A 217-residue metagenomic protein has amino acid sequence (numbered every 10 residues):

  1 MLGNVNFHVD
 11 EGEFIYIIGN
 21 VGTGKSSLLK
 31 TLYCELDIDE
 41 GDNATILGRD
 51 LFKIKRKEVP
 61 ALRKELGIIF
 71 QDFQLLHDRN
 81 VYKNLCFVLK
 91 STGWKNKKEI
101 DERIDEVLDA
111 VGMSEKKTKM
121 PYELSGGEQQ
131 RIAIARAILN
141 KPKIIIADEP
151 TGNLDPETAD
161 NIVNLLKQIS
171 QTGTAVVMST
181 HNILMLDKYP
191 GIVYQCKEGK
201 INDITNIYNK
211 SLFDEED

Functional and structural regions predicted by a protein language model:
Y33-C34: Helix-to-loop junction immediately C-terminal to a conserved catalytic motif
G41-D50: Conserved ABC transporter NBD signature motif
R79-F87: Short coil-to-helix segment of the ABC ATPase nucleotide-binding domain corresponding to the Q-loop/switch region
M120-L124, E128-Q130: Conserved ABC ATPase signature
L139-K143: A short, proline-enriched helix->beta-strand linker immediately N-terminal to the Walker B motif in ABC-type P-loop
I145-D148: Catalytic Walker B motif of ABC-type/P-loop ATPase nucleotide-binding domains
P156-T158: Helix N-cap at the start of a conserved alpha-helix in ABC-type nucleotide-binding domains
